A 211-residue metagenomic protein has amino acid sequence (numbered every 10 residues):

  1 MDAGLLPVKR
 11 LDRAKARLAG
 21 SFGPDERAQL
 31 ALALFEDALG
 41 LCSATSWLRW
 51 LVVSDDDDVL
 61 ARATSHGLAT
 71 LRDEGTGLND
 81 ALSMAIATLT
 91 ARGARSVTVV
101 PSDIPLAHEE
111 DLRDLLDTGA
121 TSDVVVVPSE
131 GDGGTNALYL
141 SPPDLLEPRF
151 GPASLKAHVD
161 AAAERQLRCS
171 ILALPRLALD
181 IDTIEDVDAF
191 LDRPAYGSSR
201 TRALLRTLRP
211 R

Functional and structural regions predicted by a protein language model:
M1-L18: N-terminal nucleotide-binding beta1-loop-alpha1 segment
A31-W47: A short, N-terminal amphipathic alpha-helix
W47-T70: Acidic donor-binding segment of Leloir-type glycosyltransferases
R62-V97: Short phosphate-binding loop-to-helix
P101-P105: The conserved acidic donor/metal-binding loop of glycosyltransferases
A107-D132: Conserved donor-nucleotide/metal-binding helix-loop-beta segment in metal-dependent transferases, i.e., the alpha-helix
L140-A162: Short, glycine-/small-residue-rich phosphate/pyrophosphate-handling segment
A163-R211: Conserved alpha/beta core of the MobA/IspD/sugar-nucleotide pyrophosphorylase nucleotidyltransferase superfamily
